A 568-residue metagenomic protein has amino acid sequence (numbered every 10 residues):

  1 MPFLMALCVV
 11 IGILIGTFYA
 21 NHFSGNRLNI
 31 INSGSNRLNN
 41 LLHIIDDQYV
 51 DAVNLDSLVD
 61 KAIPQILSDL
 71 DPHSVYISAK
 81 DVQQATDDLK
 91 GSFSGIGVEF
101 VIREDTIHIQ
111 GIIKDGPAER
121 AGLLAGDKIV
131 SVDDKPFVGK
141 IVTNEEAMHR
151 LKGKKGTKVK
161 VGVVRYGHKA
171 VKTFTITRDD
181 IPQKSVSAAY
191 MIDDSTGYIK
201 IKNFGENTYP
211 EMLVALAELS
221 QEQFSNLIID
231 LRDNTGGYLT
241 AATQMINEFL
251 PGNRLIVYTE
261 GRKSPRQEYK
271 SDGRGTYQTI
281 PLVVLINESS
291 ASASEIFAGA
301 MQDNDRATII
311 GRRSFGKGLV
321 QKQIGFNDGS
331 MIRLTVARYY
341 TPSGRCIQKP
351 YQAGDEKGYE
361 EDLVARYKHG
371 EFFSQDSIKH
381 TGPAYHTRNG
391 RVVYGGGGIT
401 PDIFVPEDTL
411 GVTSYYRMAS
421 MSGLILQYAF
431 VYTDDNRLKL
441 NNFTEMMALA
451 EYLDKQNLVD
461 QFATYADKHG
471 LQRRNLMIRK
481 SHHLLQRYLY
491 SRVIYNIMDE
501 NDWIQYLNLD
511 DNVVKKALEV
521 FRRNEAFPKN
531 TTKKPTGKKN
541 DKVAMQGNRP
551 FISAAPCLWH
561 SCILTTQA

Functional and structural regions predicted by a protein language model:
F3-F18: Hydrophobic membrane-insertion alpha-helices, especially the h-region of bacterial N-terminal signal peptides
H22-G34, L38, L42, D46 (+6 more regions): Cleft-lining beta-strand/loop regions that shape enzyme active-site pockets
Y49-Q110, G156-A188, N508-L518, E525-P535: Extended, small/polar residue-biased N-terminal targeting/export presequences and adjacent propeptide/linker tracts
G126-K128: Structural motif
A293, D305, R312, G316-K379 (+1 more regions): Polar, glycine-rich mid-to-C-terminal structural blocks that act as macromolecule-binding/assembly scaffolds
C346-I347, Y351-Q546: Conserved functional hotspot residues or short segments at active or partner-binding sites across diverse domains
